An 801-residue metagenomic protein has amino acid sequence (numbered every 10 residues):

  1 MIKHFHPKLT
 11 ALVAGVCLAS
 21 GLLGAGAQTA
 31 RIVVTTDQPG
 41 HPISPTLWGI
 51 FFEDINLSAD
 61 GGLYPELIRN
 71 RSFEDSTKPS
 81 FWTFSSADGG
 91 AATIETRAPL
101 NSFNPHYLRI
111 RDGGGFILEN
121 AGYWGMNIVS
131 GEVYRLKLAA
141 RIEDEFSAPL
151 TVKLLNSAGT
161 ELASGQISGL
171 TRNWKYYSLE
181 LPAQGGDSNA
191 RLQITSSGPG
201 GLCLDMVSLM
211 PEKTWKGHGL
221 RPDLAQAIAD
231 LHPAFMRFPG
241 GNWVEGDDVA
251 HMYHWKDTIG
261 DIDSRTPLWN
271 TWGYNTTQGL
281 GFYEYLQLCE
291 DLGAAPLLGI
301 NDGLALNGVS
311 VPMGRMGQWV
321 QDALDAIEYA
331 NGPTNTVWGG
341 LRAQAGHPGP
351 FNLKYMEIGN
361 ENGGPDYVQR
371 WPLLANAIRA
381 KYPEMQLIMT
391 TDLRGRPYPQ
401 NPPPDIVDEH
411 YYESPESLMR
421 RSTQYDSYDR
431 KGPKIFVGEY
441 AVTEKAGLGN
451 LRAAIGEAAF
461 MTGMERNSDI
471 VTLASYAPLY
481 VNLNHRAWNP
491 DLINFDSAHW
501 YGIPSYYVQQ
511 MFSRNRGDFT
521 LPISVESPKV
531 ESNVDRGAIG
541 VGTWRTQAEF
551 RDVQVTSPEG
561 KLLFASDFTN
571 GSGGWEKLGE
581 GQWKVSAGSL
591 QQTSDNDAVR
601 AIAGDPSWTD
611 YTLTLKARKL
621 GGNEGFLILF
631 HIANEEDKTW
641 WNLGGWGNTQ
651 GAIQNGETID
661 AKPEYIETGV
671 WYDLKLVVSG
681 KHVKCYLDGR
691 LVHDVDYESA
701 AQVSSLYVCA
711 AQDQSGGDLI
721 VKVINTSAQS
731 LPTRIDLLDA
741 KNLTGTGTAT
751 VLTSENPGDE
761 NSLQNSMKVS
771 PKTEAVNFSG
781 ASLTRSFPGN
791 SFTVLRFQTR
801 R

Functional and structural regions predicted by a protein language model:
A11-G21: Bacterial N-terminal signal peptides
G26-V534, D552-G560, R690, D696-R801: Non-catalytic accessory regions flanking glycosidase/transglycosidase catalytic cores in CAZymes
T96-G115, G537, G581-V599, T649-I653: Short carbohydrate-recognition loop motifs
G115-L136, L170-T171, I602-L613, L620-G622 (+2 more regions): Extracellular/lumenal carbohydrate-interaction signature centered on repeated Trp-anchored short motifs
G165, Q654-K675: Short, aromatic/His-centered strand-loop micro-motif at the edge of beta-sheets
L179, F568, L613-L615, Y672-V678 (+1 more regions): Short tryptophan-centered beta-strand motifs in secreted/extracellular beta-sheet-rich domains of glycan-recognition
D535, G542, A548-T609, H682: Low-complexity, Ser/Thr/Pro/Gly-rich disordered linker/stalk regions
W544, E549, T593-N655: Secretory/extracellular carbohydrate-interaction modules and structurally similar beta-sandwich "look-alikes"
